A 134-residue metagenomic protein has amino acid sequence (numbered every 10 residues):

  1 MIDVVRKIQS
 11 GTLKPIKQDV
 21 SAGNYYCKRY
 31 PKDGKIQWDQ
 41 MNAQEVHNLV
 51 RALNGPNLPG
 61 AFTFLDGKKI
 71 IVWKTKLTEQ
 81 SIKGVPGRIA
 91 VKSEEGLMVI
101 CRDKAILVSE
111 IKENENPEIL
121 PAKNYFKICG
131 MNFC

Functional and structural regions predicted by a protein language model:
M1-I16: Contiguous mid-protein beta-loop-alpha structural module that forms a pocket-lining wall or clamp of enzyme active
V20-C134: Internal anion-binding site segments
